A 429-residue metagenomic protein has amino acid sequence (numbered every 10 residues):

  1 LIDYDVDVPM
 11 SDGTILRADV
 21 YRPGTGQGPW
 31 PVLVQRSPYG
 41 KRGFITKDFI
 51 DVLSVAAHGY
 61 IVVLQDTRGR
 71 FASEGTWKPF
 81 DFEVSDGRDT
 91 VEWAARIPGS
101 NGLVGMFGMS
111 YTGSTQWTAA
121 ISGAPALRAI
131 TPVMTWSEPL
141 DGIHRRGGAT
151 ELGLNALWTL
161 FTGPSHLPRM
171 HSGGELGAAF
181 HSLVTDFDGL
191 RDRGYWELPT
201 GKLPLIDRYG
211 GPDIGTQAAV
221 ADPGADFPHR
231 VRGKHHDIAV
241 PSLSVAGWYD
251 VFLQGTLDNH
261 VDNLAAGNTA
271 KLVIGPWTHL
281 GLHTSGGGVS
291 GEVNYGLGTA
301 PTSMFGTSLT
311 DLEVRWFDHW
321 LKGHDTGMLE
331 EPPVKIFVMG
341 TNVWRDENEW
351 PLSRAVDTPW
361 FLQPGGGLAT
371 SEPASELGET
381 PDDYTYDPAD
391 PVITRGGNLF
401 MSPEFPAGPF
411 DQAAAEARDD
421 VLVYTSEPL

Functional and structural regions predicted by a protein language model:
L1-G26, T425-P428: N-terminal cap/lid segment of alpha/beta-hydrolase-fold proteins
P23-R96, R145, T284-A300: Cap/lid segment of the alpha/beta-hydrolase catalytic domain
F49, A57, I121-D237: Accessory cap/linker subdomain of secreted extracellular hydrolases
P98-Y111: Alpha/beta-hydrolase fold nucleophile elbow
S182-D188, G194, L282, G287-L429: C-terminal, loop-rich substrate-recognition/catalytic regions characterized by aromatic stacking residues
S244-A246: Short beta-strand/loop motif that positions the catalytic acidic residue of the alpha/beta-hydrolase fold
Y249-L253: Acidic catalytic loop of the alpha/beta-hydrolase fold
Q254-A270: Active-site-adjacent alpha-helix of alpha/beta-hydrolase-fold enzymes
